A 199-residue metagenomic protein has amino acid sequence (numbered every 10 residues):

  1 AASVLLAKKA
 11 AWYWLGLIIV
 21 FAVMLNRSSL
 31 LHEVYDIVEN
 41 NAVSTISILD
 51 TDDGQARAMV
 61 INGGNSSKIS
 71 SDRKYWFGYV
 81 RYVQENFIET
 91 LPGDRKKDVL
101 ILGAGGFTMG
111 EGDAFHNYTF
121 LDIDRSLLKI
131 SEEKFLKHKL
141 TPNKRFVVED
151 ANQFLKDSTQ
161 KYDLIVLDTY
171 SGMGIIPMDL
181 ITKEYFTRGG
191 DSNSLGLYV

Functional and structural regions predicted by a protein language model:
S3-A7, I18-L136: Class I S-adenosylmethionine
A10-G16: Short, aromatic-rich membrane-interface segments at the entry and exit of alpha-helical transmembrane domains
S71-R73, I176-L180: Short, solvent-exposed loop/turn segments at secondary-structure boundaries
K96, K161-D163, L195: Local beta-strand N-terminus motif with an aromatic residue
V99, I165, Y198: Receiver (REC) domain switch-region micro-motif
D122-R125, E149, I181: Short beta->alpha hinge that forms the Motif I/post-I loop of the SAM-binding pocket
L128-T159, L164-G174: S-adenosyl-L-methionine
D179-Y198: A short glycine-rich, Lys/Arg-flanked "PGG" loop and its adjoining helix->strand segment in the class I
